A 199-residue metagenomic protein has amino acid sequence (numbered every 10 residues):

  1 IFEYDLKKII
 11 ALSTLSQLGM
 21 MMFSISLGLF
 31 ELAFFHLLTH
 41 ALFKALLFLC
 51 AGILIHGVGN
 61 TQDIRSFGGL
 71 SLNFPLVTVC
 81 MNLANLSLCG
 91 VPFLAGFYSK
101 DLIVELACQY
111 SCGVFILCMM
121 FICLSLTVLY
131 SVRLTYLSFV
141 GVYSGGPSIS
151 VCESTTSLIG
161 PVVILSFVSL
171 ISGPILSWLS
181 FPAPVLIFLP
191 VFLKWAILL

Functional and structural regions predicted by a protein language model:
I1-L199: Core, highly hydrophobic multi-pass alpha-helical transmembrane subunits of bioenergetic inner membranes
